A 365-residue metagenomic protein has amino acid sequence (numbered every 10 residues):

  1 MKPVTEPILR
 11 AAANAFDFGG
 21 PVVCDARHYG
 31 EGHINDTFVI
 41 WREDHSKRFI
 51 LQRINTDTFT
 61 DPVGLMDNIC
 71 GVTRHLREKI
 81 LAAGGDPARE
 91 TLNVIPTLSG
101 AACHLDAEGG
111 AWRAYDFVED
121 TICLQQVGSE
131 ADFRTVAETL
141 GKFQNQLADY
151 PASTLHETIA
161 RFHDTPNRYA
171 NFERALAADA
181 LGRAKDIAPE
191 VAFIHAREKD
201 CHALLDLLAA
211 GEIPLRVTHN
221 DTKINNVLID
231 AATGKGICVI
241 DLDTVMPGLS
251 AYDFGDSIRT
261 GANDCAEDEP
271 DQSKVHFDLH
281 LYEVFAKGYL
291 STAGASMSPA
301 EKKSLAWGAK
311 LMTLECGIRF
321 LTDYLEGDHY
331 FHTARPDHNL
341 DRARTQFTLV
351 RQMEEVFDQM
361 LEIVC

Functional and structural regions predicted by a protein language model:
M1-A26: Juxta-kinase regulatory segment immediately upstream of eukaryotic protein kinase catalytic domains
D25-R174, G248-S250, G261-A262, A266-S273 (+4 more regions): Conserved ATP-binding subdomain of kinase catalytic cores across diverse folds
R27-E31, Q52-R53, F59-V63, V118-R134 (+7 more regions): ATP-dependent phospho-/nucleotidyl transfer catalytic cores
D241: Conserved active-site aspartate in kinases
A251-A295, L311-Y330: Active-site activation/catalytic loop segments of kinase-like enzymes and analogous catalytic loops in related
K302-M312: Small/polar glycine-rich anion-binding or flexible loop at a beta-alpha turn
M353-V356: Long, compositionally biased intrinsically disordered regions
